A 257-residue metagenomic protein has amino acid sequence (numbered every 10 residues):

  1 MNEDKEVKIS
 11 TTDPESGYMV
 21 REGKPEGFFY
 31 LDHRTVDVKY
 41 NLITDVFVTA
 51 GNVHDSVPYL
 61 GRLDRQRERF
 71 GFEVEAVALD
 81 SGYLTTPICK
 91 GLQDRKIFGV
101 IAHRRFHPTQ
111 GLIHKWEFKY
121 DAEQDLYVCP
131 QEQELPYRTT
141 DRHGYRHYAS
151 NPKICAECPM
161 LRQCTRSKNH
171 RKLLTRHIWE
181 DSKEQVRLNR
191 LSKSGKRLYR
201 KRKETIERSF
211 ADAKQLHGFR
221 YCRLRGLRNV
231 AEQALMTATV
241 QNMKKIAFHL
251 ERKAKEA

Functional and structural regions predicted by a protein language model:
M1-A257: Anion-binding and metal-coordination hotspots
